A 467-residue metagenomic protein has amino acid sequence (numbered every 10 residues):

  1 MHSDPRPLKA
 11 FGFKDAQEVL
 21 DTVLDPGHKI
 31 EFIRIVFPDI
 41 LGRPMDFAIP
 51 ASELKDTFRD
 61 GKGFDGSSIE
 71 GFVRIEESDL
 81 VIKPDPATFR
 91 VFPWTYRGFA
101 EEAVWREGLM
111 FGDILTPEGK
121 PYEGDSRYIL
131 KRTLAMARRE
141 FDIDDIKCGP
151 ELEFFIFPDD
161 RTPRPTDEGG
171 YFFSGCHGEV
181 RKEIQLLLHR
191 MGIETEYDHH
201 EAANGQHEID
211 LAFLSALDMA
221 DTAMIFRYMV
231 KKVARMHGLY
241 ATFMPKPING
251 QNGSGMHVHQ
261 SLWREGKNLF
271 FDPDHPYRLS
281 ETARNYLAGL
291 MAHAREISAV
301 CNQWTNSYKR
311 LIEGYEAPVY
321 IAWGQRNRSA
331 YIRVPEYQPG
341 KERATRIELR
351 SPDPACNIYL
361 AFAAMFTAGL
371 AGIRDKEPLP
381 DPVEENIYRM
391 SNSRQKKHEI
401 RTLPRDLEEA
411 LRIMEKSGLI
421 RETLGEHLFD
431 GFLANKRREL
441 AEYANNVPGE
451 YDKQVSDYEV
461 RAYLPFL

Functional and structural regions predicted by a protein language model:
M1-L467: Glycine-rich, acidic/polar active-site loops that bind/position phosphate-bearing ligands
